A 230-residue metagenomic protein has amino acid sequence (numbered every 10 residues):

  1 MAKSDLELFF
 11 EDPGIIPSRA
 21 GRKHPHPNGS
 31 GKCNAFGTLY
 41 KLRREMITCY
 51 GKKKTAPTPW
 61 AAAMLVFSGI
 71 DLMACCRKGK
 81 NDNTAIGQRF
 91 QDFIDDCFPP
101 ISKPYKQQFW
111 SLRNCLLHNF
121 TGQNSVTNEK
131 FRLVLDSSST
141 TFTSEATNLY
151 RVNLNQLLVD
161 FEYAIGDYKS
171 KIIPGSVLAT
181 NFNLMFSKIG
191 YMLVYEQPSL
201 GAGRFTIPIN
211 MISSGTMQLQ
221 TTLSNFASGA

Functional and structural regions predicted by a protein language model:
M1-P17, T55, D82-R89, S102: Alpha-helix capping and helix-coil boundary motifs
K3-E45, N119-A230: Polyanionic, low-complexity intrinsically disordered segments
G29, C33-D95: Short, contiguous, well-structured surface segments enriched in hydrophobic/aromatic residues
P57, C97-P104: Short coil/turn segments at secondary-structure boundaries
L72-G79, D96, P100, C115-Q123: Amphipathic alpha-helical interaction surfaces
I94-C97, E145: Short acidic, glycine/Ser/Thr-rich loop/turn "cap" segments at secondary-structure junctions
K103-E129: Histidine-centered, metal-coordinating catalytic motifs and their short helical/loop contexts
